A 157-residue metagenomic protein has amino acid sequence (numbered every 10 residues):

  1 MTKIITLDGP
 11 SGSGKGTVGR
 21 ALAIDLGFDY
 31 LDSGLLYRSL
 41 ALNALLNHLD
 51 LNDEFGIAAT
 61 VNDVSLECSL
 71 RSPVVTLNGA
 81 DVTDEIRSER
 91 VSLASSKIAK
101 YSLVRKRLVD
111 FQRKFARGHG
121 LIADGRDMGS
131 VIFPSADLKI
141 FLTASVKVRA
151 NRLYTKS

Functional and structural regions predicted by a protein language model:
I5-L7: Hydrophobic anchor at the beta1->P-loop junction of P-loop NTPases
P10: P-loop (Walker A) phosphate-binding loop of NTP-binding proteins
S13: ATP-binding Walker
G16: Walker A/P-loop
A23-S33, L46-N47: Post-Walker A helix-loop "phosphate-sensing" segment adjacent to the P-loop in P-loop NTPases
L35-G120, S130-I132, K147-N151, T155: ATP-dependent small-molecule kinase phosphotransfer cores that center on conserved nucleotide phosphate-binding segments
L121, D137-F141: Short, well-ordered beta-strand core segments
